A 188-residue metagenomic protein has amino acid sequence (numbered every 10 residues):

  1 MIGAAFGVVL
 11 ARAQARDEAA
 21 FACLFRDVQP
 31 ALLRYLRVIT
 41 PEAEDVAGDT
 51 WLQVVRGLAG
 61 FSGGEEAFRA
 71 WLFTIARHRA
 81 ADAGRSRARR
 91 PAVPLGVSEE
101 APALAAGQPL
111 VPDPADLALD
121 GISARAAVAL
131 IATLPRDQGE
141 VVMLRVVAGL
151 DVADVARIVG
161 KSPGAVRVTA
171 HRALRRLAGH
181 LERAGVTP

Functional and structural regions predicted by a protein language model:
G3, A11-R34, V55, A127 (+1 more regions): A short, charge-rich alpha-helical start-of-domain segment used by transcription regulators
A11-A15, V38, W51-F68, S86-A88: Sigma70-family region 2
Q14-C23, L33-D49, S62-G63, T187-P188: Short, charged helix-capping/linker segments at alpha-helix termini
A15, A105-M143, A148-A153, R157-I158: Amphipathic alpha-helical segment used for protein-protein interaction
F25-V28, V54, R145-A148, V159: Core residues of bacterial helix-turn-helix
V38, A59-G63, T74-L95, D120 (+1 more regions): Arg/Lys-rich amphipathic alpha helix in sigma70-family domain 2
D45-L52, E66-H78: Structural recognition of an alpha-helix C-terminal capping motif at a helix-to-coil junction
R77, A81, Q138, V147 (+2 more regions): DNA-recognition helix of helix-turn-helix
